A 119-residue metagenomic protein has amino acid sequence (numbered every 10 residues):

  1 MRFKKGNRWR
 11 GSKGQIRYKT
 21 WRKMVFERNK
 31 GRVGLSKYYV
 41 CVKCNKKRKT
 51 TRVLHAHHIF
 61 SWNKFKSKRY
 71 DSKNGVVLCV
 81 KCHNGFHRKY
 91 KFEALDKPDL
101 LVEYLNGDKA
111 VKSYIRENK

Functional and structural regions predicted by a protein language model:
R2-K43, S67-R69: Short, charged surface segments at domain edges that flank catalytic/cofactor-binding sites
Y38-V40, V53, V76: Residues immediately within or flanking Cys/His clusters that coordinate Zn2+ in small zinc-binding modules
K43-C44, K81: Short, cysteine/histidine-rich loop/knuckle motifs that typically chelate Zn2+
K49, G75-K97: Short Cys/His-centered divalent metal-binding micro-motifs
L54-W62, V80-F86: Histidine-centered catalytic micro-motifs
H58-K64, A94-E103: Short cysteine/histidine-rich metal-coordination sites, predominantly Zn2+-binding motifs
F60-N74: Short linker/helix segments within small regulatory modules
S72-K81, D108-K119: Short Fe-S-cluster ligation motifs
